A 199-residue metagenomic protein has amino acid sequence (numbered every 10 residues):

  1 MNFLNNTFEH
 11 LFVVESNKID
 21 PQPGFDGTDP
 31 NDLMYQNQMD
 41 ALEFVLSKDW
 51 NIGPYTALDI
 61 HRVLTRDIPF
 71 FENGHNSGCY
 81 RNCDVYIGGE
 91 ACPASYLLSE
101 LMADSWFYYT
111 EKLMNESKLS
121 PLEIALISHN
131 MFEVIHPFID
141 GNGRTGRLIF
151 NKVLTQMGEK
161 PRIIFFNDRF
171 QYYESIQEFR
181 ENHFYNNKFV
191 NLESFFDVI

Functional and structural regions predicted by a protein language model:
M1-I199: FIC/Doc superfamily catalytic core
